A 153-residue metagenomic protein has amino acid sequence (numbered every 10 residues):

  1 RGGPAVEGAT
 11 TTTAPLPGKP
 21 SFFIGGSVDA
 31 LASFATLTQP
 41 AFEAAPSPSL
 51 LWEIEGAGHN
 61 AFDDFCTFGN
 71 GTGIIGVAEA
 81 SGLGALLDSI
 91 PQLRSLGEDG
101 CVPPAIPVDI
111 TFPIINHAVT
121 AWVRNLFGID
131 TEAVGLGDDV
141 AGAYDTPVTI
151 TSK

Functional and structural regions predicted by a protein language model:
R1-F62: The feature captures the conserved acid-bearing segment of alpha/beta-hydrolase catalytic domains
S47, G56, F65-K153: Alpha/beta-hydrolase-fold serine-hydrolase catalytic core, especially in secreted/extracellular enzymes
